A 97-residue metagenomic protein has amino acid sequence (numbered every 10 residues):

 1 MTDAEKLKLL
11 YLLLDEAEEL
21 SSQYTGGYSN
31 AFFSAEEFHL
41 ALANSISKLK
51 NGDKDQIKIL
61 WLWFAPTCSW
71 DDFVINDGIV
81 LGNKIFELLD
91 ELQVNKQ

Functional and structural regions predicted by a protein language model:
M1-F33, L92: Short terminal alpha-helical segments
D3-K6, L10, A31, A35 (+4 more regions): Intrinsic-disorder-associated interaction segments
L10-D15, F33-A41, E87, N95-Q97: Short charge-dense sequence patches
E18-C68: Amphipathic alpha-helical interaction modules
I59-Q97: Amphipathic alpha-helical binding modules
